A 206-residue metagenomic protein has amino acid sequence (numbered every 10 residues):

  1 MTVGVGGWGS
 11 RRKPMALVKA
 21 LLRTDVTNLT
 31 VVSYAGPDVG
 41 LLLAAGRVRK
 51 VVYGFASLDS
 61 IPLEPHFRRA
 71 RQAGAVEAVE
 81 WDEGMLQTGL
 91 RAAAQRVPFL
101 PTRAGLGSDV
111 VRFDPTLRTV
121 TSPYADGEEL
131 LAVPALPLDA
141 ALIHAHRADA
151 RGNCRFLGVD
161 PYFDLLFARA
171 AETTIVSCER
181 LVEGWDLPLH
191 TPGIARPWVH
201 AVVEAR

Functional and structural regions predicted by a protein language model:
M1-R206: Conserved alpha/beta enzyme-core scaffold
